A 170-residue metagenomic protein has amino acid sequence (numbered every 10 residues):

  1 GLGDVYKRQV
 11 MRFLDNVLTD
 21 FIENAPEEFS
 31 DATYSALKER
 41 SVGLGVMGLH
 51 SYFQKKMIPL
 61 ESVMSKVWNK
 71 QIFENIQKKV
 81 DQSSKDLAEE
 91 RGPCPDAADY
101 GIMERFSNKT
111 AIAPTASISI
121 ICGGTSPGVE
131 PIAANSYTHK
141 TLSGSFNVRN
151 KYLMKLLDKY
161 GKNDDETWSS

Functional and structural regions predicted by a protein language model:
G1-Y6: Short, small-residue-biased leader/transition segments that mark boundaries at the very start of proteins
R8, G43-M47, A116, K151: Non-catalytic, well-ordered alpha-helical scaffold segments
V10-T33, L37, S41, K56-T115: Internal maturation/activation junctions in enzymes
L14-E23, T110-S170: Catalytic alpha/beta core of large soluble enzyme barrels
V42-G45, K78, S145-N150: Short acidic alpha-helix initiation/capping motifs at coil-to-helix transition points, especially at protein N-termini
V42-V46, S51, S170: Terminal amphipathic helices with adjacent charged low-complexity linkers/tails
G48, Y52, W68, Y152-L156: A general alpha-helix detector
G48-F53, S62, I121, V129 (+1 more regions): Basic, gly/Ser/Thr/Pro-rich low-complexity segments located predominantly at protein N termini
